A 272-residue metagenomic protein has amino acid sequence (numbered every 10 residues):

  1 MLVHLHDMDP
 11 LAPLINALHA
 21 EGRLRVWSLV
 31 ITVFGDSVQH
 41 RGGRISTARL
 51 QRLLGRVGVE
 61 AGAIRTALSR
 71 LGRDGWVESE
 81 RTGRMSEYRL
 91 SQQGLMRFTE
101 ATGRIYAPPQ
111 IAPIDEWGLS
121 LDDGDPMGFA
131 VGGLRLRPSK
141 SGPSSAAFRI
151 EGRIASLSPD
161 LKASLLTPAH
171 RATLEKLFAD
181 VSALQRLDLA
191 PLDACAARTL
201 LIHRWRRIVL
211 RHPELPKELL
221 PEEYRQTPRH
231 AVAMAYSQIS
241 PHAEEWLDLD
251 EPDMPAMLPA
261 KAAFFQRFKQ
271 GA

Functional and structural regions predicted by a protein language model:
H4-V33: Short alpha-helical segments that sit at the start of domains
I31-R44: Short helix->loop/beta-hairpin flanking segments within DNA-binding domains
R41-L53: Short acidic, hydrophobic short linear motifs in intrinsically disordered regions
R65-S69, S86: Short, hydrophobic-biased segments on the C-terminal half of alpha helices that form "recognition helices"
G72-T82: A short, conserved structural fragment
T82-G103: Short, cationic-aromatic polyanion-contact patches
D123-R204: Mid-protein regulatory/catalytic core that forms ligand/cofactor-binding pockets and protein-protein interaction
H170-A272: C-terminal regulatory/effector modules of DNA-binding transcriptional regulators
